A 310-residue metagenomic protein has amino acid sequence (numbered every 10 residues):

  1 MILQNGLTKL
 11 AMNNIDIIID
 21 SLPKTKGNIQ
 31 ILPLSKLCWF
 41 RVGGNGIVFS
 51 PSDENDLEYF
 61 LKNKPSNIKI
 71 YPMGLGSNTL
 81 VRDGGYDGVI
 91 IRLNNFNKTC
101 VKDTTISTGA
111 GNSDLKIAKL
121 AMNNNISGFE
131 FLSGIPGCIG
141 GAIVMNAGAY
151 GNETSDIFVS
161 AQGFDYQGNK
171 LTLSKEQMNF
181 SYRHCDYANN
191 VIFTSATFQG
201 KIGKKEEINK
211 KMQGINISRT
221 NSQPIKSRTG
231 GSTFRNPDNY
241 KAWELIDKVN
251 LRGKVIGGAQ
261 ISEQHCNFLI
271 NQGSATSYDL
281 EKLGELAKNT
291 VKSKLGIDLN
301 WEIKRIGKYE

Functional and structural regions predicted by a protein language model:
G6, N13-I139: Anion-binding (especially nucleotide phosphate/pyrophosphate-binding) glycine-rich loop and adjoining beta-alpha core
Q30, K36, T79, F164-E285 (+1 more regions): Phosphate/pyrophosphate- and phosphate-bearing ligand-binding catalytic cores of soluble enzymes
F40, T99, F129, I143-M145 (+3 more regions): Short clusters of hydrophobic/aromatic residues that line enzyme substrate/ligand-binding pockets
V42-G43, I47-N55, L80-K98, V144-K175 (+1 more regions): Structural signature of FAD isoalloxazine-binding scaffolds in flavoprotein oxidoreductases
G44, L75-S77, V89, N112 (+6 more regions): Gly/Ser/Thr-rich helix-start
T79, A118-A121, F129-S133, N146-E153 (+3 more regions): A generic local secondary-structure boundary/capping motif
K102-T105, G109, D114-L115, G128 (+2 more regions): Contiguous, small/hydrophobic- and glycine-enriched helical/loop subdomains that border and often "cap" functional
